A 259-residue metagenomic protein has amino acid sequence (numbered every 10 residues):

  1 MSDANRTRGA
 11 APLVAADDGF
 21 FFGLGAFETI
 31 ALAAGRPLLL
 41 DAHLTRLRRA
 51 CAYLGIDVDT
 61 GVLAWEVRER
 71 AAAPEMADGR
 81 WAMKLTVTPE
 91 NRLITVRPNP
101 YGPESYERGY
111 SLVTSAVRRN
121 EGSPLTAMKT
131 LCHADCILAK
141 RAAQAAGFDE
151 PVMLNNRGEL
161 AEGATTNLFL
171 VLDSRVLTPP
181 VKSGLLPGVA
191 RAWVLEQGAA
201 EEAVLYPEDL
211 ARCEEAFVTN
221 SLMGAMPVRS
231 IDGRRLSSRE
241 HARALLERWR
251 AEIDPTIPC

Functional and structural regions predicted by a protein language model:
M1-E69, T88-C259: Helix-start/capping segments and mature chain N-termini
A73-W81: Short secondary-structure junctions
